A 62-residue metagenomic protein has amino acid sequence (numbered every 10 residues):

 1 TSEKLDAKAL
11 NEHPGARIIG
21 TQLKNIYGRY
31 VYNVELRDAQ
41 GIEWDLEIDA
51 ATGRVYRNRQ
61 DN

Functional and structural regions predicted by a protein language model:
T1-I26: Short, non-transmembrane alpha-helical segments in secretory-pathway proteins
R17-I48, R54-V55, R59-N62: Exposed beta-strand-loop-beta-strand "reactive/processing" segments of non-cytosolic proteins
